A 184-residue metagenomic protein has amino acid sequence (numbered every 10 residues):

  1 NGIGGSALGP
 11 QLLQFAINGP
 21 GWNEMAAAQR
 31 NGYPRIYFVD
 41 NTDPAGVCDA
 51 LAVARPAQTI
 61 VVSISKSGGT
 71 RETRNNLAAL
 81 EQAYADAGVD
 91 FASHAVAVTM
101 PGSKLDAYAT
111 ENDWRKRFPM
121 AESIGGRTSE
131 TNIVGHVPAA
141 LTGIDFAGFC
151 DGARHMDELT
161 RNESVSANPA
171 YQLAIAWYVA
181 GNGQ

Functional and structural regions predicted by a protein language model:
N1-G4, I60-S67, Q184: Short glycine-rich or small-residue beta-strand-to-loop segments that form or flank ligand, phosphate, metal/Fe-S
N1-L13, G126-G135: Conserved phosphate/anionic-ligand binding catalytic regions in large, soluble enzymes, centered on
I3-A7, T42, M100-S103: Short glycine-enriched loops at secondary-structure junctions
L8-Q11, M25, V47-C48, E72-T73 (+2 more regions): Short helix/loop capping segments that flank catalytic or ligand/cofactor-binding pockets
G9-I17, T73-L80, V137: Short Gly/Thr/Asp-enriched flexible loops that form oxyanion-binding sites at enzyme active sites
L13-I60, N76: Glycine-rich oxoanion-binding loops at beta->alpha junctions
Y37-A45, D49-L51, I64-N75, A92-M100 (+2 more regions): Alpha-helix capping and helix-loop boundary segments enriched in small/acidic/polar residues
A83-Q184: Active-site phosphate/pyrophosphate-binding segments
